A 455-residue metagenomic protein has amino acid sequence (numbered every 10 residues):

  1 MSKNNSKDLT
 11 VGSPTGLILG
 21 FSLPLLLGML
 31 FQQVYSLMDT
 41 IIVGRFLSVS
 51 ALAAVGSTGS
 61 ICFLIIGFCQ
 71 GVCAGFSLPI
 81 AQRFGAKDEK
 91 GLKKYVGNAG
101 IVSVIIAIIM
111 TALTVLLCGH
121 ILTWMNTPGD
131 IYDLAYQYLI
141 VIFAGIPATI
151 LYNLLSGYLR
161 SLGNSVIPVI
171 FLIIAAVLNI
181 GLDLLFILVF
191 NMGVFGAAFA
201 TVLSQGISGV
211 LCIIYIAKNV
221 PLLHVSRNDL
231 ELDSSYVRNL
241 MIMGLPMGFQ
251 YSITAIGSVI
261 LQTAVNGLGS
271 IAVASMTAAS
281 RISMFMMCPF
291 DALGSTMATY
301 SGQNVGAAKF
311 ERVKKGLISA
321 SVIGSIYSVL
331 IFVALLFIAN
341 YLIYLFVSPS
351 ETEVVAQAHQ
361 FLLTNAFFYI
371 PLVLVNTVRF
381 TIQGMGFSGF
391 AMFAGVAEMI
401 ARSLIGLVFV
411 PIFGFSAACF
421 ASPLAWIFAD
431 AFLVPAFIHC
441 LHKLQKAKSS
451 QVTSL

Functional and structural regions predicted by a protein language model:
M1-S22, I80-G145, V189-L245, S301-F368 (+1 more regions): Short alpha-helical transmembrane segments in multi-pass integral membrane proteins
L9-F46, S60-G75, P79, V104-T111 (+4 more regions): N-terminal transmembrane alpha-helices
G20, V43-F63, G129-L134, V194-F195 (+5 more regions): Interfacial/gating helices of multi-pass transporter permease domains
G20-D39, V141, A175, S204-S208 (+3 more regions): Transmembrane helical elements of multi-pass membrane transporters/channels
L30, V34-L52, L122-G129, L185-M192 (+7 more regions): Helix-terminus/linker motif at the lipid-water interface of multi-pass membrane proteins
L52-A112, T149-P168, S275-A339, L372-G386 (+1 more regions): Small-residue-rich hydrophobic transmembrane alpha-helices
L64-G67, N179-D183, G209-I213, F285-C288 (+3 more regions): Hydrophobic transmembrane alpha-helices of multi-pass small-molecule transporters
C73, V141-R160, P168-A176, A197-C212 (+4 more regions): Short runs within selected transmembrane alpha-helices of multi-pass transporters and secretion channels
